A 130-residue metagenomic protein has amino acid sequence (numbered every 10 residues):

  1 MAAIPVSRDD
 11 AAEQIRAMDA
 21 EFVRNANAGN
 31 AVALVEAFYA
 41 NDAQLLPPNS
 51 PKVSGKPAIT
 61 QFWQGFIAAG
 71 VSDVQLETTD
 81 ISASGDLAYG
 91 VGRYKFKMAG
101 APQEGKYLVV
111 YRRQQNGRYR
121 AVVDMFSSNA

Functional and structural regions predicted by a protein language model:
M1, E104-A130: Short beta-strand edge/turn micro-motifs at domain boundaries
M1-V6, V23: Juxtamembrane and targeting peptides
A12-R16, N30-S84, A99-P102: A solvent-exposed, acidic/Ser-Thr-rich amphipathic alpha-helical stretch
Q14-N25: Solvent-exposed, amphipathic alpha-helical segments
Q44-P48, L87-F96, V110: Short, well-ordered beta-strand segments in beta-rich or mixed alpha/beta enzyme and ligand-binding folds
S50-K52, K95-F96, S127-A130: Solvent-exposed loop/turn segments at secondary-structure junctions within structured extracellular/periplasmic domains
W63, L76-I81, R93-F96, K106-R113 (+1 more regions): Hydrophobic/aromatic beta-strand elements that line small-molecule binding cavities or substrate pockets in beta-rich
I81-A88, R112-R118: A short, structured loop/turn motif at beta-sheet edges
